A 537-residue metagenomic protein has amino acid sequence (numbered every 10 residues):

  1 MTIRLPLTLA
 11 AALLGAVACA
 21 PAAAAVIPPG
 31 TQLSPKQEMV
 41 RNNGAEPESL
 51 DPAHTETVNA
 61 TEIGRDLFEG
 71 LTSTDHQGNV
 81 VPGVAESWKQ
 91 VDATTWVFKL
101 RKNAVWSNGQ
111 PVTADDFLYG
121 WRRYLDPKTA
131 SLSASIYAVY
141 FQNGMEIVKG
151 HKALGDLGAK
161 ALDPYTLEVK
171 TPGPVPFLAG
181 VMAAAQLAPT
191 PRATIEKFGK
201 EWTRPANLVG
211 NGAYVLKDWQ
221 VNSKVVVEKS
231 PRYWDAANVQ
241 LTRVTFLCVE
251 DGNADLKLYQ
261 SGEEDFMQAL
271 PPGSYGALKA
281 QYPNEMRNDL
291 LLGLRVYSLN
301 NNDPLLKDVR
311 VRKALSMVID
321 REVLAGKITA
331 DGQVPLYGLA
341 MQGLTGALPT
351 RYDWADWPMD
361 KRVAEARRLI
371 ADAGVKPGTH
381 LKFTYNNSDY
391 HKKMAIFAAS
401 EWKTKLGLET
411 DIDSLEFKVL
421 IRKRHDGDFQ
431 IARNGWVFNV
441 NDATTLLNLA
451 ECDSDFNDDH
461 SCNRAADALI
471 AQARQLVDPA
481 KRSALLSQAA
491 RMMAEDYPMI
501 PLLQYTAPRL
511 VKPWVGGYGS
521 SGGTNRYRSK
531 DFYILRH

Functional and structural regions predicted by a protein language model:
A25-I27, Q32, V97, G326 (+5 more regions): Extracytoplasmic/peripheral linker and loop segments enriched in polar/acidic and small residues with frequent Thr/Pro
N42-D92, N207-N211: N-terminal lobe/hinge region of extracytoplasmic solute-binding protein
T113-G120, P164-K170, P174, G212-A213 (+7 more regions): Alpha-helical secondary-structure segments
Q142, G150, D156, K160 (+6 more regions): Gly/Pro-rich hinge or "lid" segments in bacterial periplasmic/extracellular proteins
K217-E228, T245-D303, G326: Extracellular/periplasmic solute-recognition and catalytic clefts
V221, V363, R367-F438, P479 (+1 more regions): Ligand/substrate-recognition segments at binding pockets and active sites
V334-D372, Y390-K393: Structural transition elements
R509-H537: Long beta-strand-rich cores associated with HINT superfamily self-processing modules
